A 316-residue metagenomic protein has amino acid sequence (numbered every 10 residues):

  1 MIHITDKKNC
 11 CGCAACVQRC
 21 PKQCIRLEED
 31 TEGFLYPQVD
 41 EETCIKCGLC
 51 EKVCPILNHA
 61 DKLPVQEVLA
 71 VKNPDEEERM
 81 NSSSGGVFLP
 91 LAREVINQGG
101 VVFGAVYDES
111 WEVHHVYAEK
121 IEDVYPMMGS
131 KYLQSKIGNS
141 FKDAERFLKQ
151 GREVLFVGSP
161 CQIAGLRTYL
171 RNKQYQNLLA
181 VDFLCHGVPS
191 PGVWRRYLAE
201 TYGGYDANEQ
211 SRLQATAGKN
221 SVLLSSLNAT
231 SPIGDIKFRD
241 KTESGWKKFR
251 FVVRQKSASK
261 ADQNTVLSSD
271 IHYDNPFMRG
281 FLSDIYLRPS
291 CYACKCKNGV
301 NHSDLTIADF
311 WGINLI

Functional and structural regions predicted by a protein language model:
M1, T5-K7, Q38-E42, D274-L282: Short, intrinsically disordered, charge-biased short linear motifs at domain edges
I2-I4, A15-E32, Y36-Q38, G48-V65: Iron-sulfur cluster-binding cysteine motifs and their immediate structural context in ferredoxin-like electron-transfer
D6-C10, D40, E77-N81: Short, N-terminal intrinsically disordered low-complexity segments that are rich in Pro/Gly and polar/charged residues
K8-Q23, I45-L57, S159-Q162, L287-N298: Local cysteine-cluster metal-coordination motifs and their immediate loop/turn environment, predominantly Fe-S cluster
C11, A15, E32, I45 (+4 more regions): Generic alpha-helix structural propensity
E29, E41, D309: Pocket-edge structural micro-motifs
E41, C47, Y117-A118: Glycine-rich loop at the start of a catalytic domain that most often binds anionic cofactors/ligands
P55, D61-I316: Iron-sulfur-associated redox domains of electron-transfer enzymes in respiratory and anaerobic energy metabolism
